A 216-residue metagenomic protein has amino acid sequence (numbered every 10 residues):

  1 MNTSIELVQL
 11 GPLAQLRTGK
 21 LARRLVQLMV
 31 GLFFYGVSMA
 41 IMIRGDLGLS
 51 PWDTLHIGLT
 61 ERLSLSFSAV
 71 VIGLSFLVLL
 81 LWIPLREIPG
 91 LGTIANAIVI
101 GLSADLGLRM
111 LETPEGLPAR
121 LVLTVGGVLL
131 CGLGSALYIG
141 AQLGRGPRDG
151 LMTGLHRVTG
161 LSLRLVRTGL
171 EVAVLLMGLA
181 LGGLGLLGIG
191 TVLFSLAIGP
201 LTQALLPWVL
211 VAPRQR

Functional and structural regions predicted by a protein language model:
N2-R216: Core subunits and conserved enzymes of cellular information-processing and envelope-translocation systems across
